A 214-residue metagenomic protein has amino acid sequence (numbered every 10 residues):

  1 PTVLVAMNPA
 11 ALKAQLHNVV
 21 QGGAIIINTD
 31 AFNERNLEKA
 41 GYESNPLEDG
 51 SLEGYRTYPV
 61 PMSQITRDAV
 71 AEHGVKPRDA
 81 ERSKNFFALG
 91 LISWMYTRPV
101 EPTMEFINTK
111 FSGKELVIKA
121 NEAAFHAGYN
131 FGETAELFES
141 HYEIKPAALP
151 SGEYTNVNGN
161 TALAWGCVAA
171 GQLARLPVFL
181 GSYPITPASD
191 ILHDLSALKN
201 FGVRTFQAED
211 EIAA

Functional and structural regions predicted by a protein language model:
P1-A174: Active-site cofactor/cluster-binding pocket
P1-V20, T186-A214: Thiamine diphosphate
G22-G23, Y154, L180, P184 (+1 more regions): Generic secretory/membrane-interface signal
N28, A170, G181-T186, F206-A208: Generic beta-strand/beta-sheet core signal
D79-A80, T155-G159, P184-P187, D210-A213: Secondary-structure capping and boundary motifs in well-ordered enzyme cores
Q172-F179, L198-V203: Short, surface-exposed connector motifs at secondary-structure boundaries
